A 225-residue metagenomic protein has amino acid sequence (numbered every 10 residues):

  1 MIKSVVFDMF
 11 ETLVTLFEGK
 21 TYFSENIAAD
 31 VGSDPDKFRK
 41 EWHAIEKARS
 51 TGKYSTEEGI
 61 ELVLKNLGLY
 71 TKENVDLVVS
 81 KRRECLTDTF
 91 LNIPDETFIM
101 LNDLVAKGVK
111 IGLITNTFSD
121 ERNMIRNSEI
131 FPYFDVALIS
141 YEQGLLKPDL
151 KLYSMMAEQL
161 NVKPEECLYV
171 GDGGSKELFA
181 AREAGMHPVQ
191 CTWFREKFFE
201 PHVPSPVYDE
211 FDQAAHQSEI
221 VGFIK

Functional and structural regions predicted by a protein language model:
M1-V5, F98, N102-V105, V109-K225: Asp-based, Mg2+/Mn2+-dependent phosphohydrolase catalytic module
I2-I99, D103-K107, N123: N-terminal helical cap/lid subdomain that shapes the substrate entry/recognition surface in HAD-like hydrolases
